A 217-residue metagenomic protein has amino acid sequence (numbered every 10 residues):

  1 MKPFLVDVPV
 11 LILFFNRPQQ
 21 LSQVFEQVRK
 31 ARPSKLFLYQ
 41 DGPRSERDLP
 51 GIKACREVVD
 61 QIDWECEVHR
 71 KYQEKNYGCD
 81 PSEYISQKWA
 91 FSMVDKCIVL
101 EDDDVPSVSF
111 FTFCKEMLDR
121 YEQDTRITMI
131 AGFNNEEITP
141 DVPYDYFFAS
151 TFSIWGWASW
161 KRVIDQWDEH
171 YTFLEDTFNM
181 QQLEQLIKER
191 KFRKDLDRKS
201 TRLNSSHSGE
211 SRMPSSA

Functional and structural regions predicted by a protein language model:
K2-V99, D104-R202: An acidic/histidine-cluster motif and surrounding catalytic segment that typifies divalent-metal-assisted enzyme active
K199, L203-A217: Single conserved hydrophobic/aromatic residue that forms the stacking wall/gate of nucleotide- or nucleobase-binding
